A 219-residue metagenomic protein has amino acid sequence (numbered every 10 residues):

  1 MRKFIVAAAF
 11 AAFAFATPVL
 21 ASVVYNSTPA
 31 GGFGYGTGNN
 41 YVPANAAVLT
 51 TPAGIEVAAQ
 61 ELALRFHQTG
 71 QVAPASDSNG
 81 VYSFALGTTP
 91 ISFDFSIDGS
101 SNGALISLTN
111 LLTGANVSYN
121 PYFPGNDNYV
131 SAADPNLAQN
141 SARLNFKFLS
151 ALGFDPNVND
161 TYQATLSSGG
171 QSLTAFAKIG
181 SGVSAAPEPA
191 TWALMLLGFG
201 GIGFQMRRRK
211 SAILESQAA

Functional and structural regions predicted by a protein language model:
M1, A63, S141, Q205-R208: Intrinsically disordered, low-complexity sequence elements enriched in Ser/Thr/Gly/Pro
K3-V23, A175-G201, A212-I213: Short, threonine-centered small-residue motifs that mark membrane-proximal processing/anchoring sites and TM-junction
A16, A133, N140, N145 (+2 more regions): Terminal low-complexity, poorly structured segments
S22-A185: Mature extracellular "passenger" or substrate-interacting domains of secreted, surface-exposed proteins
A164, G201-G203: Small side chains
F204-A219: C-terminal membrane-anchoring or membrane-association module
